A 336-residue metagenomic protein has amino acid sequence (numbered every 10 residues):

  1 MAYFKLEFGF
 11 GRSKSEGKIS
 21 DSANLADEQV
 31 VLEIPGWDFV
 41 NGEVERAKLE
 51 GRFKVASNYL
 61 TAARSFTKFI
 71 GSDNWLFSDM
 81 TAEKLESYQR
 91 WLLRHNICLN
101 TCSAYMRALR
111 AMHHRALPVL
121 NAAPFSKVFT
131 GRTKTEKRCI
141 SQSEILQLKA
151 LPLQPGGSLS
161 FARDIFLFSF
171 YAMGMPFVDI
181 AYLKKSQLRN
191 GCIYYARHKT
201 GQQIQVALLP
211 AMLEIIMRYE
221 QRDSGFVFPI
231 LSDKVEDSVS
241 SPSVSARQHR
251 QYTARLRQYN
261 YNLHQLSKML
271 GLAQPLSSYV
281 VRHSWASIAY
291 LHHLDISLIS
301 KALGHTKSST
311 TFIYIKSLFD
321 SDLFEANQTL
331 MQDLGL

Functional and structural regions predicted by a protein language model:
S65, R94-F125, M175: N-terminal DNA-binding recognition helix of tyrosine site-specific recombinases/integrases
V128-K134, R138-F177: Basic, Lys/Arg- and aromatic-enriched nucleic-acid-binding interface segment
C139, R197-G201, L303-Q328: Catalytic-site neighborhood detector that most strongly recognizes the C-terminal catalytic loop/helix of tyrosine
P155-G157, Q251, N260-K301: Short, basic (Lys/Arg/His-rich) helix/loop patches that form interaction surfaces in the mid-to-C-terminal regions
Y182-M217, D233: Conserved tyrosine-mediated DNA breakage-rejoining catalytic core shared by Y-recombinases
S186-C192, A273-Q274, L294-I315: Short, polar N-cap/turn motifs at the start of nucleic acid-interacting alpha helices
Q205-P210, Y219, K316-L336: DNA/chromatin major-groove-contacting recognition/catalytic segments
L209-A273: Active-site/catalytic core of tyrosine-dependent DNA strand-transfer enzymes
